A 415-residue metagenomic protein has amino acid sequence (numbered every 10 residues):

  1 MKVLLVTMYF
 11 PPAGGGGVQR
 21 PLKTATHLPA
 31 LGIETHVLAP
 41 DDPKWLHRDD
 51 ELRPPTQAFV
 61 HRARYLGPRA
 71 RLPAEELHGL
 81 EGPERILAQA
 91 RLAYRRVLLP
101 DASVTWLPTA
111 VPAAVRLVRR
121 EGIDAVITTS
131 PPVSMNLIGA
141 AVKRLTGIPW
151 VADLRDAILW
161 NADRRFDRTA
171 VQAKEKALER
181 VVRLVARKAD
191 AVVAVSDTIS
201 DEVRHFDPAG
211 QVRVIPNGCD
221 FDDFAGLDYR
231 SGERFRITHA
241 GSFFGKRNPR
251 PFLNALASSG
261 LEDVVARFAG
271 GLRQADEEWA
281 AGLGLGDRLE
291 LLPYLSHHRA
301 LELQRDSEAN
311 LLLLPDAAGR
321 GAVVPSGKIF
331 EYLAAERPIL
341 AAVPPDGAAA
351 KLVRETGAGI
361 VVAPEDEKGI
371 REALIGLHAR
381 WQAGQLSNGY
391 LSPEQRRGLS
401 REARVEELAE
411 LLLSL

Functional and structural regions predicted by a protein language model:
M1-P68, A191, V212, S259 (+1 more regions): N-terminal subdomain of nucleotide-sugar transferases
K23, V115, S134-L137, A141-L145 (+2 more regions): Membrane-proximal helix-turn-helix segments that form the acceptor-binding/catalytic region of lipid-linked
A39-T109, R116-V118: A conserved catalytic-core segment of Leloir-type glycosyltransferases
D190, Q304-V323: Acidic donor-binding loop of glycosyltransferase active sites
T198, G218: Carbohydrate-associated surface elements
R230-R247, L253-L256, R404: Conserved donor-binding/catalytic core segment of Leloir-type glycosyltransferases
G270, A275-L301: Nucleotide-activated donor-binding/catalytic signature segment of Leloir-type glycosyltransferases, i.e., the conserved
P364-G369, Q382-S414: A charged, aromatic-enriched C-terminal amphipathic alpha-helix characteristic of glycosyltransferases across folds
